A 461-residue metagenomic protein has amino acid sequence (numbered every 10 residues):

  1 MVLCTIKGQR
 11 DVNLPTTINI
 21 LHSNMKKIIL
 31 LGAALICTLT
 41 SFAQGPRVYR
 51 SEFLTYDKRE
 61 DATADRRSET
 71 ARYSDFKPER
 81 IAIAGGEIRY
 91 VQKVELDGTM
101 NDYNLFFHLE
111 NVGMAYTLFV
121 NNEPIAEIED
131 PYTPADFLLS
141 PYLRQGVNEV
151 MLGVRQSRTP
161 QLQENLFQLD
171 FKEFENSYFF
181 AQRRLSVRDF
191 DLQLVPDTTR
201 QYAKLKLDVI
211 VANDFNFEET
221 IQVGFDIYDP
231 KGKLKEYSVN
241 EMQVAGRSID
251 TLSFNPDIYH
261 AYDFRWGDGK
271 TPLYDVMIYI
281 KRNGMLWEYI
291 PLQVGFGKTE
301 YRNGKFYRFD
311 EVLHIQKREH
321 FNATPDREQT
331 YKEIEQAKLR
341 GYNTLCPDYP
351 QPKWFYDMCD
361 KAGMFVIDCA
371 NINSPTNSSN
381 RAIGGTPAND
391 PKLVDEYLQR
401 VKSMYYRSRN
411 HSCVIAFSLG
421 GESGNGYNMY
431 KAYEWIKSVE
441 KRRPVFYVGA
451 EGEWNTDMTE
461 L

Functional and structural regions predicted by a protein language model:
L3-L31, F42-K353, D357-M358, I415-A416 (+1 more regions): Secreted/periplasmic carbohydrate-active enzymes, especially glycoside hydrolases
A34-L35: Short, linear, compositionally biased motifs with a strong N-terminal bias
T344-L461: Substrate-binding/catalytic cleft of secreted carbohydrate-active enzymes, primarily glycoside hydrolases
